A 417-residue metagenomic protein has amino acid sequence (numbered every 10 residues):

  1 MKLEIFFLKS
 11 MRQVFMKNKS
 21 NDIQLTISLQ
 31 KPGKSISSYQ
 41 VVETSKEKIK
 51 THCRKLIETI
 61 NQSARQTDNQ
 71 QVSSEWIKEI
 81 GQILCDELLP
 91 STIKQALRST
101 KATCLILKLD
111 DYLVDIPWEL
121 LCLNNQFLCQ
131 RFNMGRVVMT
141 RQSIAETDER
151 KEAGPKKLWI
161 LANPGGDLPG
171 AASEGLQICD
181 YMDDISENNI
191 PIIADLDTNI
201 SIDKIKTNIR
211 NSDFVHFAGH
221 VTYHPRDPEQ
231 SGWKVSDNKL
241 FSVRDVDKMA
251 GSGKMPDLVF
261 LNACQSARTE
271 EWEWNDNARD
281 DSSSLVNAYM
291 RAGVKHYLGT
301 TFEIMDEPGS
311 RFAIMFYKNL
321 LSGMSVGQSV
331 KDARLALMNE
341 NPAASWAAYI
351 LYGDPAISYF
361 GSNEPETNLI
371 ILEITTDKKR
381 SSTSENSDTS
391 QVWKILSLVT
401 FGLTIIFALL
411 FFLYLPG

Functional and structural regions predicted by a protein language model:
M1-A218, P225-D227, P308, L398-T404 (+1 more regions): Domain-scale, conserved, charged regions that form catalytic cores and adjacent regulatory/interaction surfaces
L105-L107, L161, I178, V215 (+5 more regions): Residue-level detector of buried hydrophobic side-chain packing in well-ordered secondary-structure elements
C129-R131, R136-Q142, E229-G232, S236-P256 (+2 more regions): Caspase-like cysteine protease fold
F132-K156, P164-G166, F214-L321: Catalytic cores of nucleophile-dependent amide-cleaving enzymes
E187-I193, L298-G299, V326-V330: Acidic/polar loop patches that form or flank catalytic/metal-binding clefts of enzymes that bind anionic ligands
